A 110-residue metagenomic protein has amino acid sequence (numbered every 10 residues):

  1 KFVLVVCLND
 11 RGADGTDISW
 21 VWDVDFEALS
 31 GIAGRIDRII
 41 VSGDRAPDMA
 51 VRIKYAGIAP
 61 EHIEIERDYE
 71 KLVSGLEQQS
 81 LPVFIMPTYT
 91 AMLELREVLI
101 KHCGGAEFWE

Functional and structural regions predicted by a protein language model:
K1-E110: ATP-dependent carboxylate-amine ligase
